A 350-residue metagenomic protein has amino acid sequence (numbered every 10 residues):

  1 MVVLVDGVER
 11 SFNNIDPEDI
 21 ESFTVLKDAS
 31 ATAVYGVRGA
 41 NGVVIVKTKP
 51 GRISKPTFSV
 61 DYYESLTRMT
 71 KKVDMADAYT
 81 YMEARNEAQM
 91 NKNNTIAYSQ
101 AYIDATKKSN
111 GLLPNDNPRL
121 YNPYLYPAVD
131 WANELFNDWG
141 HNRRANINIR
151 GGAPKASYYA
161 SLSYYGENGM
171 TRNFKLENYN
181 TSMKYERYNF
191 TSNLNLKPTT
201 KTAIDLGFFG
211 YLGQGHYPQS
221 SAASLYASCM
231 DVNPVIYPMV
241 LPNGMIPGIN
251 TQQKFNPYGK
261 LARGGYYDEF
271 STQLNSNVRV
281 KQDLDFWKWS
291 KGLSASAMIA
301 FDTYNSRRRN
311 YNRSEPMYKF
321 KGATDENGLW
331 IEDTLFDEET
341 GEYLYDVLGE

Functional and structural regions predicted by a protein language model:
M1-V2, V8-R10, E18, S30-Q273 (+2 more regions): Membrane-proximal, glycine/serine-rich, low-complexity loop/turn segments characteristic of large bacterial
I15: Short acidic-glycine-tyrosine-enriched beta hairpin
K27: Short loop/edge segments at beta-strand edges and connector loops that shape dinucleotide/nucleotide cofactor-binding
S163-R187, Y217-S224, V240, I246 (+2 more regions): Small-side-chain secondary-structure face that scaffolds active or pore-lining regions
